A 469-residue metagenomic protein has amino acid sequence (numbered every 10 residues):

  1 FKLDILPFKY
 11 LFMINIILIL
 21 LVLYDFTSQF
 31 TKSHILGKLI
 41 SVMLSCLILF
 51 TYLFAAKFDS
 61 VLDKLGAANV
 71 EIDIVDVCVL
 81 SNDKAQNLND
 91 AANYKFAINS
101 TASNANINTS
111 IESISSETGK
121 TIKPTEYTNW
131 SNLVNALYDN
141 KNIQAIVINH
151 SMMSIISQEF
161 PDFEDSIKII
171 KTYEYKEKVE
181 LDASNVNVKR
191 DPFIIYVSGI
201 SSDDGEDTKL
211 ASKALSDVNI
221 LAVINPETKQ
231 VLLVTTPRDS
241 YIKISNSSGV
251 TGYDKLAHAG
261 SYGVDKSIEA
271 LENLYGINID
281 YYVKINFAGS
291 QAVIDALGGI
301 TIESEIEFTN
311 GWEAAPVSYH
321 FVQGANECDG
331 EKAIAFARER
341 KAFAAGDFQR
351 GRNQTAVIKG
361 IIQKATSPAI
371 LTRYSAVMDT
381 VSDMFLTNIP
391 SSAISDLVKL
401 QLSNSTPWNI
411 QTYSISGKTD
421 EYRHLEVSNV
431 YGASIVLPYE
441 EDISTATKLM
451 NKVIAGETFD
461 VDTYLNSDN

Functional and structural regions predicted by a protein language model:
F1-T27: Membrane-embedded alpha-helical segments of integral membrane proteins
F26-H34: Cytoplasmic membrane-interface regions of multi-pass membrane proteins
H34-A56: Internal/C-terminal transmembrane anchor helices
T51-A67: Hydrophobic alpha-helical transmembrane segments in integral membrane proteins
G66-N69, C78-S81, N87, K95-A102 (+1 more regions): Non-catalytic, solvent-exposed segments at the cell envelope interface
